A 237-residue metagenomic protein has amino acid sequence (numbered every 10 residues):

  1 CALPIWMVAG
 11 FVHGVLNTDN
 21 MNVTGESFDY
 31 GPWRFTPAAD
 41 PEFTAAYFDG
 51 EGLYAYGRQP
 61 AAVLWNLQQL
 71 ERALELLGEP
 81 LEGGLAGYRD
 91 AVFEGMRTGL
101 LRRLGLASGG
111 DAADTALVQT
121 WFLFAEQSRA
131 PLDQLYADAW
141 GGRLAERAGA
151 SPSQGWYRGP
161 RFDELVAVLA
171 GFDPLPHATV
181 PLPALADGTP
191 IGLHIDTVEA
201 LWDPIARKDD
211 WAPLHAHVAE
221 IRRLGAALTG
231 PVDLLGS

Functional and structural regions predicted by a protein language model:
C1-L3: Short, small-residue-biased leader/transition segments that mark boundaries at the very start of proteins
V8-H13, N17-N66, R72-L76: Catalytic activation segment of kinase domains across protein kinase-like and atypical kinase folds
G50-S237: Regulatory N- and C-terminal appendages and interdomain linkers associated with kinase/kinase-like NTP transferase
